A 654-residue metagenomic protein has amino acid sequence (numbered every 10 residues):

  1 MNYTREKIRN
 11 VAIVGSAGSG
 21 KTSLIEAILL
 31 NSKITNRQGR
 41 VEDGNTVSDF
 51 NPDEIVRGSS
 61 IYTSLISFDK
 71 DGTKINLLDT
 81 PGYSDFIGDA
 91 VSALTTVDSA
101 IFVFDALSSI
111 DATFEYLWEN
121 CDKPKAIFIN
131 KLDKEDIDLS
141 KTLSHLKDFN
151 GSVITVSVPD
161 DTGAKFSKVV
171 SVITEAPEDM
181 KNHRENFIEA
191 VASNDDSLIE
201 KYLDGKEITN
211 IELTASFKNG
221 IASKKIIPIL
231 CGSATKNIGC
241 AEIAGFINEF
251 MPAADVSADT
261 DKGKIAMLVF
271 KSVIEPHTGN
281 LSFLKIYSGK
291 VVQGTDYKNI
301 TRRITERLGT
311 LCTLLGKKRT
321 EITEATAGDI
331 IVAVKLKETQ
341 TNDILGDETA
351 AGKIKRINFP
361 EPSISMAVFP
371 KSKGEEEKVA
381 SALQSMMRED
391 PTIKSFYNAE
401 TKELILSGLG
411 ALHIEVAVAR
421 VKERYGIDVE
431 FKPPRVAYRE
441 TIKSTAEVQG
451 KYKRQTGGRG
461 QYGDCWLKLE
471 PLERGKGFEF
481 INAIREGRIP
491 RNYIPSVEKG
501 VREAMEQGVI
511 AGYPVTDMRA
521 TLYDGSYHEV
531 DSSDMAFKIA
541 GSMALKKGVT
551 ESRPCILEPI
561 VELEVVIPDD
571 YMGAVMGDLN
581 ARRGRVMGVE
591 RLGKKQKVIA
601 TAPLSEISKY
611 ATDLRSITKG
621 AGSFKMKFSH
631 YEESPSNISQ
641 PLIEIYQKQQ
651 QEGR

Functional and structural regions predicted by a protein language model:
M1-R654: Structural and coupling elements of P-loop NTPases
